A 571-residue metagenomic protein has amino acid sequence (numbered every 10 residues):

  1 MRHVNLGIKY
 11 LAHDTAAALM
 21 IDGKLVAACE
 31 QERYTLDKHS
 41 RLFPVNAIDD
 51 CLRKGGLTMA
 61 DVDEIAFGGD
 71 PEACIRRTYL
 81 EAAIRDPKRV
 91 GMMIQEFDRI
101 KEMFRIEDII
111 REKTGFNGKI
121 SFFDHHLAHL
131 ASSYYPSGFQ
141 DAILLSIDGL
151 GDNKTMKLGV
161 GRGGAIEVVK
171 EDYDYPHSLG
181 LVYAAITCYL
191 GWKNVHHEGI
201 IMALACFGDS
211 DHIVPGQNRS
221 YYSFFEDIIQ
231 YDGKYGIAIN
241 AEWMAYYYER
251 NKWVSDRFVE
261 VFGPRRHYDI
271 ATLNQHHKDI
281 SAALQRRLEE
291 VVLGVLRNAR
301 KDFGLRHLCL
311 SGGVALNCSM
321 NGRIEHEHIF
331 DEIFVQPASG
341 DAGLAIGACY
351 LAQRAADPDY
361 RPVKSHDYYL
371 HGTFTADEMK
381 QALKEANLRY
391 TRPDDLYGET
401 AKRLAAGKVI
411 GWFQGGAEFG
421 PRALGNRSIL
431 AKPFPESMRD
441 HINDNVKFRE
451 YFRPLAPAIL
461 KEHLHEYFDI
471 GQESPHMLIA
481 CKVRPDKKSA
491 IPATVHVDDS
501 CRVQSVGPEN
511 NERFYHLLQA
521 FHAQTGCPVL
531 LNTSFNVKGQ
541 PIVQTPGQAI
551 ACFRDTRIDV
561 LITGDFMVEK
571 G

Functional and structural regions predicted by a protein language model:
M1-L6: Extreme N-terminal starter segment of soluble prokaryotic enzymes
L11-K38, E81, R85-G91, E107-F122 (+6 more regions): Flexible beta->alpha loop and helix N-cap segments adjacent to enzyme active/binding sites
R33-L57, V292: N-terminal phosphate-binding loop and adjacent alpha-helix
D49-D63, K113-T114, V295-G304: Phosphate/pyrophosphate-binding loops at sites that engage ATP/ADP/AMP, CoA/4′-phosphopantetheine, polyphosphate
T58-D70, I120-S121, G304-G313, I410-G411: Short glycine-rich phosphate-binding loop at a beta-alpha junction
T58-E107, A131-S132: Short beta-strand-loop/turn "lid" adjacent to the catalytic site in phosphate-handling enzymes
E96-I100, I120-F123, I270, N274-E290 (+2 more regions): Short acidic-aromatic active-site loops that bind/stabilize oxyanions
A283-L308: Phosphate/ATP-binding catalytic cores across multiple sugar-kinase/actin-like superfamilies, primarily ASKHA
